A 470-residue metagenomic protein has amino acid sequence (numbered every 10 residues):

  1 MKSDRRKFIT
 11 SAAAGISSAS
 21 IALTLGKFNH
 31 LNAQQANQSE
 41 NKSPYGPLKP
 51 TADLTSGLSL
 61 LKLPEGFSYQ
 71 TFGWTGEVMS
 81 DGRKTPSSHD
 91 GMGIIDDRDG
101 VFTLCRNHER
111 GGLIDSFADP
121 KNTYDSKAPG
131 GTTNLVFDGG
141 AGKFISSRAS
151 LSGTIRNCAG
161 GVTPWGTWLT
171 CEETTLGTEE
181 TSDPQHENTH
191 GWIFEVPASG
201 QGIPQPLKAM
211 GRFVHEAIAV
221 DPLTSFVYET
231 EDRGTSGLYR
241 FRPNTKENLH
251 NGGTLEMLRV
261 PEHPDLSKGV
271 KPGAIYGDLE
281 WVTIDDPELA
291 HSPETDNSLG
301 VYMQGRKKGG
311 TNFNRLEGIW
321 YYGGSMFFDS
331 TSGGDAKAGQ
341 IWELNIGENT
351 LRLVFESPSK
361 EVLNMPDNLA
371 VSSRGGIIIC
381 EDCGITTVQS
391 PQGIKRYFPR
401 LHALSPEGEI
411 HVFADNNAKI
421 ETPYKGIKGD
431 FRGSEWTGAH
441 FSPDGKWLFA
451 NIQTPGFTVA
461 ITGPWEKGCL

Functional and structural regions predicted by a protein language model:
M1-K7: N-terminal secretory signal peptides
K7-H30: N-terminal export signals
L23-E65, Y69: C-terminal segment of N-terminal export signals and the immediately downstream linker at the start of the mature
K84-G93, R306-G318, M365-N368, G426-P443: Signature of short aromatic-glycine-proline-rich micro-motifs recurring in repeat-based ectodomains
D96-D99, T163-P164, P222-L223, Y321-G323 (+2 more regions): Residue-level detector of Asp-centered blade-edge/turn motifs that repeat once per structural unit in beta-propeller
S330-T331, E361-E409: Loop/turn-rich, solvent-exposed surfaces of beta-rich toroidal or solenoidal domains
F355-D367, E409-H440: Conserved blade-ending motifs and adjacent loop-strand segments that build the rim/top face of beta-propeller domains
H440-L470: Blade-level signature of beta-propeller repeat domains, shared across WD40, Kelch, NHL, RCC1 and BNR/Asp-box propellers
